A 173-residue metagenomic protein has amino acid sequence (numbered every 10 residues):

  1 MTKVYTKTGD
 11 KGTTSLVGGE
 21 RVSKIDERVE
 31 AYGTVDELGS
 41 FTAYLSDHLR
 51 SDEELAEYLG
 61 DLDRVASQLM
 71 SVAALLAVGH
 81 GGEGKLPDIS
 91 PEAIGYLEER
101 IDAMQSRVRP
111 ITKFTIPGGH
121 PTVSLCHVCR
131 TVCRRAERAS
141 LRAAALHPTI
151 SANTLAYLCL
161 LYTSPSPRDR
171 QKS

Functional and structural regions predicted by a protein language model:
T2-S23, A77-E83, P87, R109-G119: Conserved catalytic-core motifs characterized by acidic clusters
T6, D102-C133, E137-A145: Intrinsic, low-complexity N-terminal interaction/targeting segments
E20-D26, F41-L59: Helix-loop segments that flank and shape redox-cofactor active sites
E37, D61-R64, Q68-S71, E92 (+4 more regions): Charged, amphipathic alpha-helical oligomerization/scaffolding segments
L45-L55, S140-N153: Inter-helical turn/loop segments and adjacent helix faces that build the functional surface of alpha-helical bundle
L75-R107: Helix-adjacent hinge/juxtasegments
Y162-P167: Conserved small/polar residues in nucleotide/adenosyl-binding loops
